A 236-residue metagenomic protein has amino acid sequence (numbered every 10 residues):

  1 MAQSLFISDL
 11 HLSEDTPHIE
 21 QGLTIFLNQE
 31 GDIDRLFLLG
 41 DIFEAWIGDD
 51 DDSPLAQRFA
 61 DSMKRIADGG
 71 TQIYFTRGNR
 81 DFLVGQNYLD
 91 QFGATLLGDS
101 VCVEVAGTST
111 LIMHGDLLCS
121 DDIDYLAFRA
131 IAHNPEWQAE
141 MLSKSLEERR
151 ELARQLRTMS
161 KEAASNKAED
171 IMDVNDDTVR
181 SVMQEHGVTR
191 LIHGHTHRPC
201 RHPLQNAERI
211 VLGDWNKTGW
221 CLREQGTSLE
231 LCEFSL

Functional and structural regions predicted by a protein language model:
M1-A2, D170, S235-L236: Short, low-complexity, intrinsically disordered N-terminal peptides in bacterial proteins
M1-L5, C102-L111, L204-E208: Beta-strand-turn-beta hairpins that frame and shape the catalytic cleft of phosphate-ester-processing enzymes
A2, L12-V105, K217: Core catalytic region of metal-dependent phosphoesterases/phosphodiesterases, especially metallo-beta-lactamase-like
I7-S8, L36-D41, Q72-N79, M113 (+2 more regions): Active-site neighborhood of phospho(di)ester-bond hydrolases with catalytic His/Asp-centered motifs
L10-S13, L236: Short polar catalytic/cofactor-binding loops
F43, D81-F82, L117-C119, R198: Short, catalytically relevant binding-site loops at active-site mouths
Q91-G98, L111, D116, D122-I123 (+2 more regions): Conserved beta-sheet core of the metallophosphoesterase superfamily
G115-V174: Active-site-proximal loop/helix segment associated with metal-binding centers of metalloenzymes
